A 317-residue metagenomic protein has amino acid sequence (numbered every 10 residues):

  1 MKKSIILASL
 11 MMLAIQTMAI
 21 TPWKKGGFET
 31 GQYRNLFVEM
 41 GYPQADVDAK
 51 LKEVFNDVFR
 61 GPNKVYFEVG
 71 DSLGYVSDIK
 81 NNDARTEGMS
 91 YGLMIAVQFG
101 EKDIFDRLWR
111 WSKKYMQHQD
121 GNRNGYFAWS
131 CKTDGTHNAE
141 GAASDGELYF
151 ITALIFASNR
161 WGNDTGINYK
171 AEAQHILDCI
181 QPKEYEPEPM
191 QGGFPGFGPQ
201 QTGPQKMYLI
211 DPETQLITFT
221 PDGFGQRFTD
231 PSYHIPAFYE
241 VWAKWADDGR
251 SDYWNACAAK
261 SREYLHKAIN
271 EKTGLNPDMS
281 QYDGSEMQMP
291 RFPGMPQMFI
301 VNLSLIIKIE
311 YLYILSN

Functional and structural regions predicted by a protein language model:
M1-S4: Positively charged n-region of N-terminal signal peptides that target proteins for export
I6-L10: Sec-dependent N-terminal signal peptides
A14-Q16: N-terminal signal peptide c-region/cleavage motif recognized by signal peptidases
I20-E53, I79-T86, G121-N124, A139-D145 (+2 more regions): Extended ligand-binding clefts on enzyme/binding-domain cores
W23, F28-E147, I151-A153, R160-N163: N-terminal carbohydrate-binding/catalytic regions of secreted carbohydrate-active enzymes
Q98, K114, F156, C179 (+1 more regions): Positions within ordered alpha-helical repeat solenoids
